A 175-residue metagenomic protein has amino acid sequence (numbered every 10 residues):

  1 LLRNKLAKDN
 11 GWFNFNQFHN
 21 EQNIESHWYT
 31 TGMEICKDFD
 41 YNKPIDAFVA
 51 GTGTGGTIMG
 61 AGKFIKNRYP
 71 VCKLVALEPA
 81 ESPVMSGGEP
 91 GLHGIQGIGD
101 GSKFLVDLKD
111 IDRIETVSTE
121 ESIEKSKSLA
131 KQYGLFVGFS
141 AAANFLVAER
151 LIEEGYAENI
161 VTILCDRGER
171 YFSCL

Functional and structural regions predicted by a protein language model:
L1, A7-N10, K66-F139, E154 (+1 more regions): Active-site/ligand-binding loops adjacent to catalytic centers
N4, G32, C36-D40, G62 (+2 more regions): Generic structural signal for well-ordered alpha-helical scaffold segments
W12-F13, D46, D112, E158: Conserved acidic residues
F13-T52, E120-L135: Active-site/ligand-binding-proximal alpha/beta "capping" segment
H19-Q22, G53-G56, E78-P83, E89 (+3 more regions): Glycine-rich beta-alpha junction loops
C36-E78: Glycine-rich cofactor phosphate-binding loops and adjacent beta1-alpha1 units of small-molecule cofactor enzyme domains
G51-G62, S140-A148, Y171: Short glycine/serine/threonine-rich phosphate/pyrophosphate-binding segments that cradle anionic phosphate groups
E149-L175: Phosphate-binding loop/pocket of nucleotide- and phosphate-handling active sites
